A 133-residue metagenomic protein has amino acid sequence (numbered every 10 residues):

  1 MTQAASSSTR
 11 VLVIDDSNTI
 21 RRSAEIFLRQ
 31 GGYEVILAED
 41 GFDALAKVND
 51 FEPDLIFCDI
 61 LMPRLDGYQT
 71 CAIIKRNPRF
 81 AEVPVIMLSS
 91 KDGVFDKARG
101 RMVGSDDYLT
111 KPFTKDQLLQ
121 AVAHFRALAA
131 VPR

Functional and structural regions predicted by a protein language model:
R22-Q30: Charged docking surfaces used in two-component/phosphorelay signaling
G32-E39, K47: Short hydrophobic/Thr-rich beta-strand motif most characteristic of the beta2 strand and flanking loop of CheY-like
F51-F57: Active-site beta3 strand of CheY-like receiver
M62: Receiver (REC) domain active-site loop signature in two-component systems and cognate sites in sensor histidine kinases
F113-A123: C-terminal output helix
